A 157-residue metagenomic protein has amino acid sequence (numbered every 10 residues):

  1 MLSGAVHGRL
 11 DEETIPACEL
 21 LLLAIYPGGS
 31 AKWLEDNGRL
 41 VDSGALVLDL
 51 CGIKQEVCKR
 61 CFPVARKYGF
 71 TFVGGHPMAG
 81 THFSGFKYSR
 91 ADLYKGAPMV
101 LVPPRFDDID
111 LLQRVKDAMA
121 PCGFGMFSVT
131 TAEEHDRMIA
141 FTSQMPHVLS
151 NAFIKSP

Functional and structural regions predicted by a protein language model:
M1-A5, E12: NAD(P)-binding Rossmann-fold cofactor-contacting core
G8, L46, T71, G125-S128: Conserved beta-strand segments of alpha/beta enzyme cores
D11-L48: Rossmann-like NAD(P)-binding element
E13, C51, H76, P103 (+1 more regions): Residues at the C-termini of beta-strands that transition into short coil/loop
D36-K87: Rossmann-like NAD(P)(H) cofactor-binding subdomain of soluble oxidoreductases
K87-L93: Short, flexible, solvent-exposed loop/turn segments with mixed acidic/basic and small polar residues
L93-P157: Internal alpha-helical scaffold of NAD(P)-dependent oxidoreductase catalytic cores
